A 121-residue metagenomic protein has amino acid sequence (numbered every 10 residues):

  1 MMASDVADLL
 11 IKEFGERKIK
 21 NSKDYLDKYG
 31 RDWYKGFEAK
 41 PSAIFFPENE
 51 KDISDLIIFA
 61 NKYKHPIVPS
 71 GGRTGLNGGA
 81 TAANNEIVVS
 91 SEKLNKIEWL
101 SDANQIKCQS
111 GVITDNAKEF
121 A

Functional and structural regions predicted by a protein language model:
M1-I58, G75-N104, E119-F120: N-terminal flexible segment immediately upstream of the FAD-binding catalytic core in FAD-dependent oxidoreductases
S70-T74: Glycine-rich beta-strand-to-loop/alpha-helix junction loops that act as flexible
G111: Extended, alpha-helix-rich binding/interface surfaces that flank or overlap catalytic cores and mediate recognition
